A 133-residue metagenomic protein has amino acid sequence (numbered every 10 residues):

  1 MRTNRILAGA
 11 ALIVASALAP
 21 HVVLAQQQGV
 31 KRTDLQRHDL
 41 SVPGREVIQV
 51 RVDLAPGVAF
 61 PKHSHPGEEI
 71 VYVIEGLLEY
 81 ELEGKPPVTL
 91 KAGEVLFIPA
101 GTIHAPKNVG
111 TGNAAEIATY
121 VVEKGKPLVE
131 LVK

Functional and structural regions predicted by a protein language model:
R2-R51, F97, P127-K133: A short, N-terminal "cap"/entry segment at the start of jelly-roll beta-barrel domains of the cupin/DSBH fold
V42, P56, E79, G93-V95 (+3 more regions): Extracytoplasmic low-complexity repetitive segments enriched in small/polar residues
R45-V47, G57-Y72: A short beta-loop-beta micro-motif enriched in histidine and acidic residues
L54, G84-G101: Short acidic-glycine-tyrosine-enriched beta hairpin
A59-P61, E79, L96, A100-K107: Histidine-centered metal-chelating micro-motifs
H65-G84, E94: Glycine- and acidic-residue-biased ligand/ion/polar-headgroup-sensing regions
P87, G101-K126: Ligand-binding loop in jelly-roll beta-barrel domains
